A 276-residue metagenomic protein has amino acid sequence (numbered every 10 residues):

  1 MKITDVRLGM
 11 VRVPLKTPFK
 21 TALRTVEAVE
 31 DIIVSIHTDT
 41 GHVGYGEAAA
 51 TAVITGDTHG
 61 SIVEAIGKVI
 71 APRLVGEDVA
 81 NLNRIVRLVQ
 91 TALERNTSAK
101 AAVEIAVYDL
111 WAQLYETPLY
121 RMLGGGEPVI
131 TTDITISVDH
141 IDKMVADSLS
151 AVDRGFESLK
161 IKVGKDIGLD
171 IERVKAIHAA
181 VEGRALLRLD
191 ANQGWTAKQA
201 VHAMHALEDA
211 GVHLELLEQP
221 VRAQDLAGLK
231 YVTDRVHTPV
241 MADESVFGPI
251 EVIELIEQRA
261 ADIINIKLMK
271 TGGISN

Functional and structural regions predicted by a protein language model:
M1-I32: Short, Gly/Pro- and small/polar-rich lid/capping loops
I3, V34, G41, I70 (+7 more regions): Conserved, mostly hydrophobic/aromatic
D5-R7, H37-L114: Metal- or metallocofactor-binding catalytic centers and their adjacent structured scaffolds across diverse enzyme
V26, N96-E104, I141, V145: Glycine-rich anion/phosphate-binding loops
Q113-H140, L229-K230: N-terminal small/glycine-rich loop or linker at the start of catalytic domains across soluble metabolic enzymes
P128-T132, A151-S158: Gly-rich Lys/Arg/Thr-decorated short loops/hinges at beta-loop-alpha junctions or inter-strand turns that position
I136-V145, S150, I167, I171: Active-site beta->alpha loop and helix N-cap motifs at the rims of alpha/beta catalytic domains
I161-N276: Catalytic core of soluble alpha/beta enzymes
